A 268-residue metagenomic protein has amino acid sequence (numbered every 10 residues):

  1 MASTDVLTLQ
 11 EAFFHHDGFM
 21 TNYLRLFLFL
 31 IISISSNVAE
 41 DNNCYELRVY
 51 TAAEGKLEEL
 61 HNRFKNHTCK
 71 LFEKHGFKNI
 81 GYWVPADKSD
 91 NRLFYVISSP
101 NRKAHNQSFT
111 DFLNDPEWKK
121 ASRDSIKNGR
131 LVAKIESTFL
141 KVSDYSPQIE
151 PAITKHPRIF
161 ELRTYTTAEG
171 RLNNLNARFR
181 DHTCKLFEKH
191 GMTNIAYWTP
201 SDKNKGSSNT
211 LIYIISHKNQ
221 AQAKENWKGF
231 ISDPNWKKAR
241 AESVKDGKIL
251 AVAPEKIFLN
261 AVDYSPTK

Functional and structural regions predicted by a protein language model:
T8-F19: Short, Lys/Arg-enriched N-terminal segments with co-localized hydrophobic residues within the first ~10-30 amino acids
G18-M20, S35, E117: Generic N-terminal leader/processing signal
T21-F29: Sec-dependent signal peptide recognition, specifically the positively charged N-region followed immediately by
F29-N37: Hydrophobic h-region of N-terminal signal peptides that target proteins for export in Gram-negative bacteria
V38-K237, S243-K268: Short S/T/G/P-rich N-terminal loop/turn motif that feeds into the first structured element of a domain
